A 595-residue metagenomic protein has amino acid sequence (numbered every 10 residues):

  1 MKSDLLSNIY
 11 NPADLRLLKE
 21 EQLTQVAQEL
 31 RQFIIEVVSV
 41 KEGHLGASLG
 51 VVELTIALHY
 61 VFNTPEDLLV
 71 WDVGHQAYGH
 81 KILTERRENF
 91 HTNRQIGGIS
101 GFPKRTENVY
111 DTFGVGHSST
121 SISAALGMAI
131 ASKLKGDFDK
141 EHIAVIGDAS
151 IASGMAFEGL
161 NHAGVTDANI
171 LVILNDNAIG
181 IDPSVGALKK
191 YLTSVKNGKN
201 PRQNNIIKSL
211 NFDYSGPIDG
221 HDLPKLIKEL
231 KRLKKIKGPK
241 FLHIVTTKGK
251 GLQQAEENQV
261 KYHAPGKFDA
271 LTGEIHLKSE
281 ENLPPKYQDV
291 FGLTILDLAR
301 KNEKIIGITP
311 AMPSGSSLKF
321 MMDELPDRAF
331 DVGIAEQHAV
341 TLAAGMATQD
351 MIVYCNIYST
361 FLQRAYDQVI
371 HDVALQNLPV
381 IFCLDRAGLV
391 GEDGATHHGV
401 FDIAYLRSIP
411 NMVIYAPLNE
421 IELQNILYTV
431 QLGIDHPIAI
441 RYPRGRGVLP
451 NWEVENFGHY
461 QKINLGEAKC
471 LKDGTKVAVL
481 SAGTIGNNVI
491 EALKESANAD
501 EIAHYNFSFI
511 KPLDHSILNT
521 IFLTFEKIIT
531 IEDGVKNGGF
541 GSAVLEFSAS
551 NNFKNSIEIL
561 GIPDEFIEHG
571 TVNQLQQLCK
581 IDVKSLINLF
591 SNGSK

Functional and structural regions predicted by a protein language model:
M1-L83, K208, P217-L223, K240-H243: N-terminal amphipathic, basic-rich helices that act as targeting or association modules
V26, L45-T166, Y287, I305 (+3 more regions): Cofactor-binding active-site loop characterized by glycine-rich and histidine/acidic residues
Q32-S39, S100-V115, D137-I143, K319-G333 (+3 more regions): Glycine/charged-rich beta-loop-alpha catalytic/anionic-binding loops adjacent to active sites
E42-V51, W71-H75, P103-A124, I146-S150 (+7 more regions): Active-site nucleophile and cofactor-binding loops and adjacent substrate-binding regions of central metabolic enzymes
N89-I99, V165-I179, A374-R386: A glycine-rich helix N-cap at a beta->alpha junction
D111-D269, E274-P284, Q288-L293, M412-F525: Glycine-rich ThDP/TPP pyrophosphate-binding loop and its adjacent helix/strand module within ThDP-dependent enzymes
L252-L362, Q368-L378, Y460, L480-G483: Non-catalytic terminal/interface segments that mediate subunit docking, oligomerization, and allosteric communication
A270, I275-S279, G391-D393, V413 (+2 more regions): Peripheral docking tails and interdomain loops at the edges of cofactor- or intermediate-handling domains
